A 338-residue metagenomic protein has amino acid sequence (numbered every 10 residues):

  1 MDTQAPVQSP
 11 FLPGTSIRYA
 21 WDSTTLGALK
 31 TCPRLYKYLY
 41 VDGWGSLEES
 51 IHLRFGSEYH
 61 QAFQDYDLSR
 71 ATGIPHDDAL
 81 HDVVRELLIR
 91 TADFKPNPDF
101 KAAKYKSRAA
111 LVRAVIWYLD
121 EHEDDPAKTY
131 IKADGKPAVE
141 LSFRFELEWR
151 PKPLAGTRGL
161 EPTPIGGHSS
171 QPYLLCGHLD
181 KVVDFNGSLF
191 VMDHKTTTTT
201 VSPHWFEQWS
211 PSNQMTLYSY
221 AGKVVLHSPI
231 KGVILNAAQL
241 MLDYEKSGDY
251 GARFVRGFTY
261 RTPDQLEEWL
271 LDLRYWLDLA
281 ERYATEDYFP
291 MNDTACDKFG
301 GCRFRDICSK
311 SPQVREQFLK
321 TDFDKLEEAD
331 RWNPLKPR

Functional and structural regions predicted by a protein language model:
M1-W21: Long, acidic, intrinsically disordered low-complexity segments
F11, R158-T163, E207-W209, S219-R338: Metal-dependent nuclease catalytic regions and adjoining charged, substrate-binding loops involved in nucleic-acid end
L26-A71, R108, V112, E140-L141 (+1 more regions): Nuclease catalytic cores
L29-K37, R54, E58, P75-K95 (+1 more regions): Short, compositionally biased low-complexity segments
C32-L39, S188-K195, R274-L279: Active-site-adjacent bridging/hinge elements
D42, K195-T198, A237: A short beta-strand motif that forms part of the nucleic acid-binding face of small beta-barrel RNA-binding folds
A62-T163: A non-catalytic, helix-rich entry segment at domain boundaries
D134, E140-M215, S219, V225: Non-catalytic protein-protein interaction segments used by genome-maintenance enzymes to assemble and couple activities
